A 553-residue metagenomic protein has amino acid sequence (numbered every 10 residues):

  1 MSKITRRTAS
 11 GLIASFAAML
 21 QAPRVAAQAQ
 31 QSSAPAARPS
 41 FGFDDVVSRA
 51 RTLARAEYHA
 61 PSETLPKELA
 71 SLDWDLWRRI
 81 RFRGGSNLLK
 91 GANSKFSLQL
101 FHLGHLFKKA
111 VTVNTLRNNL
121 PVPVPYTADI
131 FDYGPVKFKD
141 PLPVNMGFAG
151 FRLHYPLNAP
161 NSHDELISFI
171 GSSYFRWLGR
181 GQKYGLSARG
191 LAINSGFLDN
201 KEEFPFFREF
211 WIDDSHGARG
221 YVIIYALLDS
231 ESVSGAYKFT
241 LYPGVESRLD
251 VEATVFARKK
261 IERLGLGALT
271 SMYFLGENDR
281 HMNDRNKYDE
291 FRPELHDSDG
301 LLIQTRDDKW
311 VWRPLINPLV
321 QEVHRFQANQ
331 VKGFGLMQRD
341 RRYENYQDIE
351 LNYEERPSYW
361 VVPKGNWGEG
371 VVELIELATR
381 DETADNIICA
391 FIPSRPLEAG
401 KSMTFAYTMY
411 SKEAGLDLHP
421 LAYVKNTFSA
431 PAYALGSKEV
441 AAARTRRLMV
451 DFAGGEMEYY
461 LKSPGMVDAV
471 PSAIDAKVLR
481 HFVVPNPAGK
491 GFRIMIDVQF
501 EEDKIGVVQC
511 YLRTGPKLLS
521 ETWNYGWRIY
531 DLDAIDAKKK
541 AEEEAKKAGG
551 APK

Functional and structural regions predicted by a protein language model:
S2-K3, R7-A29: N-terminal export signals
Q31-W74, R81-R83, F101, L351-K553: Terminal accessory/anchoring regions of large secretory-pathway or extracellular enzymes
Y58-F197: Solvent-exposed N-terminal domain segments of exported/luminal and surface proteins
D75, S168-F175, Q182, E262 (+2 more regions): A contiguous, surface-exposed recognition patch within enzymatic or periplasmic domains that forms
A110-L116, L301, G335, C510: Short polybasic amphipathic segments
V111, V222-I224, G235-F239, L249-V251 (+5 more regions): Hydrophobic residues positioned within well-ordered beta-strands of beta-sheet architectures
G185-G244, K364-D385: Extended, loop-rich substrate-binding clefts of extracytoplasmic carbohydrate-active enzymes
A226-L275: Acidic, contiguous internal or C-terminal segments within carbohydrate-active enzymes that form a structured patch used
